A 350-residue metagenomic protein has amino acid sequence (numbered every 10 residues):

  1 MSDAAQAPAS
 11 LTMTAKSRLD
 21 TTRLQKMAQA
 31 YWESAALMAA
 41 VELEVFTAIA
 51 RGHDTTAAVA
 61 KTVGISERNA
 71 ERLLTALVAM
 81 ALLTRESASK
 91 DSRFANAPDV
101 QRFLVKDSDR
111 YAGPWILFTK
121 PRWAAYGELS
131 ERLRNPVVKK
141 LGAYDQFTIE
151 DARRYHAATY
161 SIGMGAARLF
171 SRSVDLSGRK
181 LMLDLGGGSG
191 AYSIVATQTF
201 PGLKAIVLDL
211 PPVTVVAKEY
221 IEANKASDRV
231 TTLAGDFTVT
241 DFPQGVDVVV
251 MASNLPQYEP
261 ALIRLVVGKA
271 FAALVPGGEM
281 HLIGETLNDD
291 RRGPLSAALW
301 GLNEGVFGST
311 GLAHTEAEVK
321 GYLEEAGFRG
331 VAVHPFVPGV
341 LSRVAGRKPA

Functional and structural regions predicted by a protein language model:
S2-T84, D99, L185-A350: Alpha-helical subdomain
S10-T14, T21-L43, T47-H53, K61-T62 (+1 more regions): Conserved Class I S-adenosyl-L-methionine-dependent methyltransferase catalytic core
